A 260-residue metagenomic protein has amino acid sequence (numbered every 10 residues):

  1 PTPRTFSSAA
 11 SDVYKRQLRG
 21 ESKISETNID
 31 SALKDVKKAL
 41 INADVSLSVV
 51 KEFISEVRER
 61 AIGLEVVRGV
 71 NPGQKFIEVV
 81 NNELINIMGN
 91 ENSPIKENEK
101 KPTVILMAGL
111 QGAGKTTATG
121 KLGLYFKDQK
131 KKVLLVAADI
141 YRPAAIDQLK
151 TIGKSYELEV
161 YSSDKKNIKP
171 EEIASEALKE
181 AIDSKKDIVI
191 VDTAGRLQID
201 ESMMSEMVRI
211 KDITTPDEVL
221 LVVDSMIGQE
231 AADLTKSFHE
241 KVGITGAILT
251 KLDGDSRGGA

Functional and structural regions predicted by a protein language model:
P1-A10, Y14: Single conserved hydrophobic/aromatic residue that forms the stacking wall/gate of nucleotide- or nucleobase-binding
P1-R4, I29, S93-K96, K179 (+2 more regions): Short, flexible, glycine/charge-rich loop motifs used to bind or transfer phosphoryl groups or to couple energy/partner
P3-T5, T116-A118, T193, T214 (+2 more regions): Ser/Thr-centric signal marking residues that sit in or immediately flank functional binding/regulatory motifs
F6, A137, V191, V222-V223 (+1 more regions): Small/polar loops that bind or transfer phosphate-bearing groups
F6-S7, I24-N28, S256: N-terminal amphipathic alpha-helix initiation
R16-A138, A145-K166, I173-T193: Primarily NTPase-proximal linker/entry elements flanking Walker-type ATP/GTP-binding cores
P143-I146, I199-D200: Conserved D-loop-proximal element of ABC-family nucleotide-binding domains
K169-D183, Q198-A260: Conserved catalytic-core segment of NTP-binding enzymes
